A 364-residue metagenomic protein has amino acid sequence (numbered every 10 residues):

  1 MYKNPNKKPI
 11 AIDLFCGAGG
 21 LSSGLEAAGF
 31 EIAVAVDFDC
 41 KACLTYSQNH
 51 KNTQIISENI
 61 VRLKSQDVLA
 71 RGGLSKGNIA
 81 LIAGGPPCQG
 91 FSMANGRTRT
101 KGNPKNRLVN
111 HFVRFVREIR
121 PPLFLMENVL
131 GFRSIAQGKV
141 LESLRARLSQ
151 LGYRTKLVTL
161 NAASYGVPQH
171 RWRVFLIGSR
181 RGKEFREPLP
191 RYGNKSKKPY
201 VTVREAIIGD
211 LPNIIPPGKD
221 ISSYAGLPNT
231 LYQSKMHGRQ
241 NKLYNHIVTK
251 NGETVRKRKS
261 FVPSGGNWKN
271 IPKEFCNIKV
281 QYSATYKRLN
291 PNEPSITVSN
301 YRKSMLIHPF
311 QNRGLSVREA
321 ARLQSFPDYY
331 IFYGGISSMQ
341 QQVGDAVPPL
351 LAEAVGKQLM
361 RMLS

Functional and structural regions predicted by a protein language model:
I10-I12: Conserved beta-strand elements of the Class I
F15-C16: Class I SAM-dependent methyltransferase "Motif I" SAM/SAH-binding loop
G19, S23: Glycine-rich SAM-binding Motif I of class I
I32-A33: Short beta-strand element of Class I
D39: Conserved SAM/SAH-binding beta-strand->alpha-helix loop
S47-L74: S-adenosyl-L-methionine
D67-G77, Q89, M93-I278: Class I S-adenosyl-L-methionine
T230-S364: C-terminal target-recognition/interaction regions appended to catalytic cores
